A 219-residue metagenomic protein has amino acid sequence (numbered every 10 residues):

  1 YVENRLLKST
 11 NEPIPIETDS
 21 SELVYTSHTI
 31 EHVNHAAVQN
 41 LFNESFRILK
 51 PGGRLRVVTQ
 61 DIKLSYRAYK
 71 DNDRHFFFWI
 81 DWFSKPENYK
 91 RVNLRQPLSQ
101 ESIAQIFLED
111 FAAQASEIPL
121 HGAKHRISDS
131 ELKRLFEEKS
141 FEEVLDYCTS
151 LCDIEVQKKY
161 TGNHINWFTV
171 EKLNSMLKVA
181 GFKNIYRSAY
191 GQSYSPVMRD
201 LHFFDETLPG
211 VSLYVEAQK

Functional and structural regions predicted by a protein language model:
Y1-L64, E171, V215-K219: Conserved SAM-binding loop
A37-V38, K50, R54-Q218: S-adenosyl-L-methionine-dependent methyltransferase catalytic module, highlighting the catalytic core
